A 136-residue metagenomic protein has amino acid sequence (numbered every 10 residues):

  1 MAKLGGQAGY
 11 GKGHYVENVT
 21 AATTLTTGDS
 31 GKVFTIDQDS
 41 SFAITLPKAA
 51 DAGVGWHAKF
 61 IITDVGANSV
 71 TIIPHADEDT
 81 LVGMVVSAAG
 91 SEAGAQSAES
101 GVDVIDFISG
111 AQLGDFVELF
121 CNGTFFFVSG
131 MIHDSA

Functional and structural regions predicted by a protein language model:
M1-A93, C121-A136: Exposed extracellular interaction/assembly regions and N-terminal maturation sites
T20, S109-A111: Binuclear metal-ion centers of metallo-dependent hydrolases, dominated by the metallo-beta-lactamase
A98-I108: A conserved acidic, glycine/proline-rich C-terminal tail/linker
Q112-C121: Extracellular disulfide-bonded cysteine-rich modules/repeats
